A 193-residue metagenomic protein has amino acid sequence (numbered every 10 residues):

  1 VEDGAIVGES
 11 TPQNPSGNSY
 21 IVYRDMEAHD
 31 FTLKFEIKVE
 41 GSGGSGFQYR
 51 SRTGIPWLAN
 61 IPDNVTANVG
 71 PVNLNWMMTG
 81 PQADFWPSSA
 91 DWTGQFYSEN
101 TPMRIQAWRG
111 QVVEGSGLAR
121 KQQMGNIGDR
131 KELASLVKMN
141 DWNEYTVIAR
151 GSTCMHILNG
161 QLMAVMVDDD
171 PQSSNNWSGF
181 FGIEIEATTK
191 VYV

Functional and structural regions predicted by a protein language model:
V1-V193: Carbohydrate-interacting regions of secretory-pathway proteins
